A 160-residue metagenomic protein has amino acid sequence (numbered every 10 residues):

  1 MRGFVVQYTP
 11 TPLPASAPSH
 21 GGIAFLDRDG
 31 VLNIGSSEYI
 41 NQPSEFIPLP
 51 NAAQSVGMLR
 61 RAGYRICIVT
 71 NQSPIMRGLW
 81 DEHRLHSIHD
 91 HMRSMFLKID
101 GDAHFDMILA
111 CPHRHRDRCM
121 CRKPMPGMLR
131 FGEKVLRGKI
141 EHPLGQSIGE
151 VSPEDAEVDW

Functional and structural regions predicted by a protein language model:
M1-R28: Non-catalytic pre-domain segments flanking phosphatase-related domains
S19-G21, G63, E157-V158: A general structural motif
E38-I47, D81-H83: Short glycine-enriched, charge-decorated loop/helix-capping segments at active-site entrances that position
A52, V56-H89, H104-D117: Substrate-recognition element of Asp-dependent hydrolases with the DxDx(T/V) motif
R77-S94, C119-K134: Short, electropositive alpha-helical surface patch
L97-A103: Short helix-capping segments at alpha-helix termini
R122-W160: Conserved Lys-Pro-Asp/Glu-containing loop-to-beta segment of HAD-superfamily phosphomonoesterases, centered on
